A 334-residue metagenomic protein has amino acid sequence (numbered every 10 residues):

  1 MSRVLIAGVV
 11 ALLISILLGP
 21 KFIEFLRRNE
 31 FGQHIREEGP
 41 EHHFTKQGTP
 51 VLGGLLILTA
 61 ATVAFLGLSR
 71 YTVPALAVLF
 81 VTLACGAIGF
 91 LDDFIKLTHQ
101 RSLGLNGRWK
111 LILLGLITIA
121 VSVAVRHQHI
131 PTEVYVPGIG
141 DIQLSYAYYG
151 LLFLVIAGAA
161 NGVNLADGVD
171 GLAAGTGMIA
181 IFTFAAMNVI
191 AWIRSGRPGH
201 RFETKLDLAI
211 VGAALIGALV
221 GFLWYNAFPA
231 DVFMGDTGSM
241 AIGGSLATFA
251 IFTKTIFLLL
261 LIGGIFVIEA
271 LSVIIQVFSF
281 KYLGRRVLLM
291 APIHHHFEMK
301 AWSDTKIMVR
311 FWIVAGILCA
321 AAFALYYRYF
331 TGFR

Functional and structural regions predicted by a protein language model:
M1-R27, I57-A87, I119-V121, V125-H127 (+2 more regions): Alpha-helical transmembrane segments
F22-F44: Juxtamembrane linker/hinge segments adjacent to transmembrane helices in membrane proteins
E30, G39, D92, Q100 (+4 more regions): Residue-level signal for pocket-adjacent positions within structured domains
R36-T49, Q100-L113, H294, M299: Juxtamembrane helix-capping/reentrant segments at transmembrane boundaries
Y71-N106, K110-L114: Hydrophobic alpha-helical hairpins/lids featuring a short glycine-rich hinge
K96-N106, V134-Q143, S303: Membrane interface segments of multi-pass transport proteins and intramembrane proteases
T132-D141, P198, F333-R334: Membrane-interfacial helical/loop segments at transmembrane boundaries in membrane proteins
